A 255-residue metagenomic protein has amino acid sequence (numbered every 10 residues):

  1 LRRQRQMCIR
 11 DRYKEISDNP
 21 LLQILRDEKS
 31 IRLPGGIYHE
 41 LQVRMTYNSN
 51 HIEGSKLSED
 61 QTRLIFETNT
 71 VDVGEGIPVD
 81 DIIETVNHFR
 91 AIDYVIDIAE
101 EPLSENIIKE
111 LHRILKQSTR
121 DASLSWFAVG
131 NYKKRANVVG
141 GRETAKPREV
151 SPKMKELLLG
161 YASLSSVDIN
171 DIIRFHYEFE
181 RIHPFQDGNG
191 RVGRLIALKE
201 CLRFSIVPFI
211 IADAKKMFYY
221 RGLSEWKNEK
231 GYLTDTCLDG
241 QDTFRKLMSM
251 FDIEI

Functional and structural regions predicted by a protein language model:
L1-R5: Extracellular interaction modules
Q6, R10-I255: FIC/Doc superfamily catalytic core
